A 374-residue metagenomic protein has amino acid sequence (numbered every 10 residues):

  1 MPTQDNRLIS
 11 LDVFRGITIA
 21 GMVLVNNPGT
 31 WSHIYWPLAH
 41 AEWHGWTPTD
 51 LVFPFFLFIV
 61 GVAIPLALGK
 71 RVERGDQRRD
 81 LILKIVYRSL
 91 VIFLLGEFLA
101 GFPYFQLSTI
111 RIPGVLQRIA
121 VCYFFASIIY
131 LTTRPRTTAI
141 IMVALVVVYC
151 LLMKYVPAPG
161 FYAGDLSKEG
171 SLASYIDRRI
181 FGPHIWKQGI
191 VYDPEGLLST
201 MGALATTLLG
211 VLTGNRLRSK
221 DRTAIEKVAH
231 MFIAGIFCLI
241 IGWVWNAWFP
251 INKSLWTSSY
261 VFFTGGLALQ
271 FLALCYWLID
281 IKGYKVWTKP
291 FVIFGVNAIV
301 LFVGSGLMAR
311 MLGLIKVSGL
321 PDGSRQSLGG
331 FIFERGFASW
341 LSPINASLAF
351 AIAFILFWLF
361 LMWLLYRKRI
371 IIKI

Functional and structural regions predicted by a protein language model:
M1-I374: Alpha-helical transmembrane segments and their immediate juxtamembrane cytosolic regions
